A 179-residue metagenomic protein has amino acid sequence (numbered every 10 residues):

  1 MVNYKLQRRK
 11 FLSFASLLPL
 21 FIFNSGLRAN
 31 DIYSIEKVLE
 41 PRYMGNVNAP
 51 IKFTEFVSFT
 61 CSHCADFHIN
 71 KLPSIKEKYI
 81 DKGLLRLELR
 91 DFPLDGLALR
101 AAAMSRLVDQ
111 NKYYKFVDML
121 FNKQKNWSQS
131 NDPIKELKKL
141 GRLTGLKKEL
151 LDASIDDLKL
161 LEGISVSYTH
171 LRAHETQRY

Functional and structural regions predicted by a protein language model:
V2-P19: N-terminal secretory signal peptides and thylakoid transit peptides that target proteins across membranes
S25-A29: Sec/Tat signal peptide C-region and signal peptidase I cleavage site
I35-I51: A short beta-strand-turn-helix
N48-S62: Short active-site neighborhood of thiol/selenol oxidoreductases, capturing the structured segment around
V57, A65-R142, K147: Structural alpha/beta surface segment adjacent to cysteine/selenocysteine redox centers across thiol/disulfide enzymes
D156-S167: Alpha-helical scaffold elements lining the catalytic groove of polysaccharide deacetylases
T169-T176: Conserved small/polar residues in nucleotide/adenosyl-binding loops
